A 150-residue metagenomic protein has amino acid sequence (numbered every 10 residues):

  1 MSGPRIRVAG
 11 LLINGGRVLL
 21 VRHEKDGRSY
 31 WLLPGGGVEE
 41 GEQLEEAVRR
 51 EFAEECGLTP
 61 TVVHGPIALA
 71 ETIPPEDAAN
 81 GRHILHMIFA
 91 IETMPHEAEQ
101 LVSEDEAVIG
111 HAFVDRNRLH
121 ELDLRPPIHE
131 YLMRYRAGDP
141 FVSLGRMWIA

Functional and structural regions predicted by a protein language model:
M1-L33, P60-T61, T93: N-terminal strand-loop-strand
G3-R5, G15, L20, N80 (+3 more regions): Intrinsically disordered, low-complexity sequence elements enriched in Ser/Thr/Gly/Pro
L12, L32-L33, L44, L58 (+2 more regions): Generic leucine side-chain signal with a strong bias for well-ordered alpha-helical environments
V21, H64, Q100-S103, S143-G145: Short, hydrophobic secondary-structure boundary micro-motifs
K25-D26, P34-G35, A78-G81, P127-I128: Short, glycine/charged-enriched secondary-structure capping and boundary segments
R28-W31, E104-A150: Nudix hydrolase/Nudix homology domain
V38-V62, T72-L124: Unchanged
P66-A68: Local beta-strand/beta-hairpin segments that build beta-sheet-rich folds
